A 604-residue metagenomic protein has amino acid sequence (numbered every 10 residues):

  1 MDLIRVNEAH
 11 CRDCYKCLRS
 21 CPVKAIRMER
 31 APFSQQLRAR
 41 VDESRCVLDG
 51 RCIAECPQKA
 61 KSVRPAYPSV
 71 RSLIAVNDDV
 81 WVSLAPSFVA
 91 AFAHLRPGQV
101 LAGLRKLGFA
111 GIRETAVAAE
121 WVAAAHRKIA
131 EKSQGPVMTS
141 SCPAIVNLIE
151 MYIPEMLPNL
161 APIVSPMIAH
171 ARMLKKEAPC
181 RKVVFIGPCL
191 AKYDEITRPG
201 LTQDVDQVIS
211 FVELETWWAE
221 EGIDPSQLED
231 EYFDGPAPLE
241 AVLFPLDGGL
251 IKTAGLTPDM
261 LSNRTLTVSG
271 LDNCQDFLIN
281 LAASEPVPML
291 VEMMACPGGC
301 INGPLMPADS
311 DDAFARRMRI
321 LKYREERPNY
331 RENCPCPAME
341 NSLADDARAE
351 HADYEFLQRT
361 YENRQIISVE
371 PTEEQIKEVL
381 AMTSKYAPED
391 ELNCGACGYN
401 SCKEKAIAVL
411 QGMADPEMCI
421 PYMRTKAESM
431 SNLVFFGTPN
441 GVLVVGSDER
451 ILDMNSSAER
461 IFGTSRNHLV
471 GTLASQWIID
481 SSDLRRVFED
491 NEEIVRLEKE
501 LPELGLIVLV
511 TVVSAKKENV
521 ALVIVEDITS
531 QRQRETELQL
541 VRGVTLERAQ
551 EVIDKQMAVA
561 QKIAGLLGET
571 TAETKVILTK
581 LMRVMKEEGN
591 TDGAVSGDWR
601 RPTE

Functional and structural regions predicted by a protein language model:
L3-R5, R12, K16-D42, V47-Y67 (+2 more regions): Iron-sulfur cluster-binding cysteine motifs and their immediate structural context in ferredoxin-like electron-transfer
V63-Y361, Q365-I367, P371-L380, N400-A408: Iron-sulfur-associated redox domains of electron-transfer enzymes in respiratory and anaerobic energy metabolism
K426-E459: Sensory modules in modular signal-transduction proteins
A458-L469: PAS/PAS-like sensory domain cap-loop motif
N467-D483: PAS-family sensory/regulatory domains
D480-S530: PAS-family sensory/regulatory modules and their coupling/dimerization elements
S514-V559: Sensory coupling linkers of modular signal transduction proteins
L540-E604: Signal-transducing coiled-coil/dimerization helices and immediately adjacent hinge/linker segments that couple sensory
